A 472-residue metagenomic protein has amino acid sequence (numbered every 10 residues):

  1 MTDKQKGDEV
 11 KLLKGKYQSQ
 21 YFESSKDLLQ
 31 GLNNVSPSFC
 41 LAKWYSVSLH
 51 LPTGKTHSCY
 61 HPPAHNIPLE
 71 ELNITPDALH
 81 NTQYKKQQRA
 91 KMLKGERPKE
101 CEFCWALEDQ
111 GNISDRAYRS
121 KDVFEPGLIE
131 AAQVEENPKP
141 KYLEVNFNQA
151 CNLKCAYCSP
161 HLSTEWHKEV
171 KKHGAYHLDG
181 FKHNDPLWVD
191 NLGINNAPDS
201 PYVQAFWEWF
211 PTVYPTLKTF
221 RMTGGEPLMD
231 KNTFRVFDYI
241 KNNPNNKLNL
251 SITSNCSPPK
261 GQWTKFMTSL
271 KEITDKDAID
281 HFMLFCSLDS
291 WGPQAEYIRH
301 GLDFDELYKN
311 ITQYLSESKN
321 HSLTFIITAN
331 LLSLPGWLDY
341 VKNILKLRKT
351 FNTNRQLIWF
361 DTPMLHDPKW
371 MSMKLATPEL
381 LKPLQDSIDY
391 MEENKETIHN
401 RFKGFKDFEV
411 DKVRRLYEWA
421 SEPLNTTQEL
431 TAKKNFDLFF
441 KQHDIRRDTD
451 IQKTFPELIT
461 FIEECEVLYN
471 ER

Functional and structural regions predicted by a protein language model:
M1-L72, D115, R119, H167 (+3 more regions): Radical SAM enzyme [4Fe-4S]-AdoMet core and its adjacent flexible, acidic and glycine-rich loops/tails across
S24-L29, N81-K94, K139-N146: Short, intrinsically disordered, charge-biased short linear motifs at domain edges
N33, H61-E108: Membrane-interface junctions of multi-pass transporters
S36, R97-E100, E144-F147, C151: Short metal-coordination and nucleic-acid-contact micro-motifs, chiefly zinc-binding Cys/His arrays
L41-T56, Q133-H161, L217-R221: N-terminal pre-triad scaffold of radical SAM enzymes
W105-D109, C158-T164: Detector for the c-type heme attachment site
G111-K141, C151-L153, G174: Recognition helices and adjacent regulatory flanks at domain boundaries
P140-A150, H161-P201, Y214-K231, N243-Y308 (+2 more regions): Core AdoMet radical
